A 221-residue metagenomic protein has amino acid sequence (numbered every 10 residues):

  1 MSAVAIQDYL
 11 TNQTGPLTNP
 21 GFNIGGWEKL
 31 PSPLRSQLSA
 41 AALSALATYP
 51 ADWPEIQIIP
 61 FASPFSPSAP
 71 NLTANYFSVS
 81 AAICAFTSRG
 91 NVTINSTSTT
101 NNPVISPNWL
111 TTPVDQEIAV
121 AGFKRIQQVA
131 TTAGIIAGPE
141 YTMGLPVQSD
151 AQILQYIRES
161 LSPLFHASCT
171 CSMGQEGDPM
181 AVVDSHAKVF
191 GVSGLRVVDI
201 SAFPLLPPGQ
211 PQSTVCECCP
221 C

Functional and structural regions predicted by a protein language model:
M1-N71, A151, Y156-S160, H166-S168: Mid-to-C-terminal "cap/lid" subdomains and adjacent gly/pro-rich loops that border and regulate access to redox
V4, S98-V104, A137-P139, P146 (+2 more regions): Surface-exposed beta-strand-to-loop junctions that form interaction patches on eukaryotic regulatory domains
P33-L34, Q128-T142: Surface-exposed helix-capping loop/turn segments at secondary-structure junctions
F65-P70, P113-E117, V147-Q148: Short, surface-exposed linear segments at secondary-structure transitions and domain or protein termini
T73-N75: Short, surface-exposed loop/helix-turn segments at secondary-structure junctions that function as lids/hinges flanking
F77-G134, R158-C221: C-terminal structured subdomain/cap of oxidoreductase catalytic cores
L110-T111, T142-L145: Conserved short loop/turn motifs at secondary-structure junctions
